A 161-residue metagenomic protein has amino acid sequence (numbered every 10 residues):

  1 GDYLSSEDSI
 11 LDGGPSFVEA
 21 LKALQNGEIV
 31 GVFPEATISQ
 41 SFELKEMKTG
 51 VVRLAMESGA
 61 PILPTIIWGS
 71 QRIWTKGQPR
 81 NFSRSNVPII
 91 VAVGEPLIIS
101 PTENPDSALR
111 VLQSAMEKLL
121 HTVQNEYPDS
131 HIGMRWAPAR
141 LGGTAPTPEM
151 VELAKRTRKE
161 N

Functional and structural regions predicted by a protein language model:
G1-S107: Soluble catalytic domains of membrane acyltransferases
D12, P128, I132, L141-G142: Feature targets compositionally biased, intrinsically disordered low-complexity regions with long contiguous runs
N81-F82, P88, L119, P138-G142: Alpha-helix boundary/capping detector
I99-G133: A contiguous, mid-protein "functional segment" used to position or interact with cofactors/ions or partner subunits
R135-N161: Acidic, Ser/Thr-rich low-complexity intrinsically disordered segments
